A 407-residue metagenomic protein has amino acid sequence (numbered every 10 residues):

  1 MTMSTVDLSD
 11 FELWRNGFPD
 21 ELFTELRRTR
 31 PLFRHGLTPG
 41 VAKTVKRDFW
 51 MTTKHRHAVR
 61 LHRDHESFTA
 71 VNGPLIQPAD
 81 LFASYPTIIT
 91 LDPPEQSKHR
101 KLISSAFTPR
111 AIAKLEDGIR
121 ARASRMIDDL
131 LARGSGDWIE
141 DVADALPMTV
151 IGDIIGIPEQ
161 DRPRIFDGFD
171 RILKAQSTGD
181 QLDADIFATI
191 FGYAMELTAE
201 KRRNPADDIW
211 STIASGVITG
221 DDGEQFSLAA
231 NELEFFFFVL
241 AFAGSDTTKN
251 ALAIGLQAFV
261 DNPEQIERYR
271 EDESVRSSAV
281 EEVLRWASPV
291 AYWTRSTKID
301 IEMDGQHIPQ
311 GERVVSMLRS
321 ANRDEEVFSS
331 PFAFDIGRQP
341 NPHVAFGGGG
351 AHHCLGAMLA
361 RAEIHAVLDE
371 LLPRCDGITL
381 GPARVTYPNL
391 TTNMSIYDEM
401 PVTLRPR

Functional and structural regions predicted by a protein language model:
M1-R407: Cytochrome P450
